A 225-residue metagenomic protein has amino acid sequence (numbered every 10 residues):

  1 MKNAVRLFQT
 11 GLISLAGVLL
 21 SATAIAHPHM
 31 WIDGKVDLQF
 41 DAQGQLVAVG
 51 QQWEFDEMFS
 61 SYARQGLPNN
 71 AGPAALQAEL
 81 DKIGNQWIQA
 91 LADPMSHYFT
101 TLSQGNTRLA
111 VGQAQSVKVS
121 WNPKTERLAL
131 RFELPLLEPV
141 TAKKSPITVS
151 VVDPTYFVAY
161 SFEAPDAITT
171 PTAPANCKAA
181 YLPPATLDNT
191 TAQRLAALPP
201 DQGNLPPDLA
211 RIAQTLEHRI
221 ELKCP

Functional and structural regions predicted by a protein language model:
K2-L12: Bacterial N-terminal signal peptides that target proteins for export
S21-T23: N-terminal signal peptide c-region/cleavage motif recognized by signal peptidases
P28-G34, L109-A114: A short, amphipathic edge element
H29-S61: Early extracytoplasmic/domain-onset interaction patches
W31, D93-M95, T215: Short solvent-exposed loop/turn micro-motifs enriched in small/polar/acidic residues
A48, S61-Q65, A142-T148: Short, hydrophobic/aromatic beta-strand segments
M58-V140: Structured domain cores in non-transmembrane regions
Q104-P225: Mature, soluble, non-transmembrane domains
